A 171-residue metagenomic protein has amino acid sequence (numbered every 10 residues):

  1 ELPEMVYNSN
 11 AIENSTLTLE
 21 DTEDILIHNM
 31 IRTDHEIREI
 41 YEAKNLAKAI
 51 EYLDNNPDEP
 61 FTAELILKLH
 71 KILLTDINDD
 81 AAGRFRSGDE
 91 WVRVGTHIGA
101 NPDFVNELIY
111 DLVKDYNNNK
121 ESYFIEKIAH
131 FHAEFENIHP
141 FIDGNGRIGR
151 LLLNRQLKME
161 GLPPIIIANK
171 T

Functional and structural regions predicted by a protein language model:
E1-T171: FIC/Doc superfamily catalytic core
